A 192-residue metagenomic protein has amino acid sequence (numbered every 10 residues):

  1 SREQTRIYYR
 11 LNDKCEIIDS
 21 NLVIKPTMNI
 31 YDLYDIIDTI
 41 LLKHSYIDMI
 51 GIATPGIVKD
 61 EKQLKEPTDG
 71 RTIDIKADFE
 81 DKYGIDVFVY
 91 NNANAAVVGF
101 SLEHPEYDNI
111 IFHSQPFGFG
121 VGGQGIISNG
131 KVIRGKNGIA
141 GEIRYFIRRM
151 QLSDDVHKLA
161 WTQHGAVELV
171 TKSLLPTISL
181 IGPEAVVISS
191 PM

Functional and structural regions predicted by a protein language model:
S1-D48, K82, E103, R148-M192: ATP-binding/phosphotransfer module of carbohydrate and carboxylate kinases, centering on a glycine-rich
S1-I18, I110-R134: Gly/Thr-rich phosphate-binding beta-strand-loop-beta motif of the actin/hexokinase/Hsp70
I18-N109: Glycine-rich phosphate-binding loop and adjoining helix at the ATP-binding site of ATP-dependent phosphoryl-transfer
I24, N94, F117, I139 (+1 more regions): Residue-level detector of flexible, active-site-proximal loop/helix-junction positions within diverse enzyme catalytic
T54, H113-F117, S190-P191: Short secondary-structure boundary segments
E106, F119-V121, G138-G141, I181: Short gly/pro-enriched beta-turn/loop segments at secondary-structure junctions
D108-N109, I126-A166: Mobile, glycine- and charge-enriched loop segments and immediately flanking short secondary-structure elements within
